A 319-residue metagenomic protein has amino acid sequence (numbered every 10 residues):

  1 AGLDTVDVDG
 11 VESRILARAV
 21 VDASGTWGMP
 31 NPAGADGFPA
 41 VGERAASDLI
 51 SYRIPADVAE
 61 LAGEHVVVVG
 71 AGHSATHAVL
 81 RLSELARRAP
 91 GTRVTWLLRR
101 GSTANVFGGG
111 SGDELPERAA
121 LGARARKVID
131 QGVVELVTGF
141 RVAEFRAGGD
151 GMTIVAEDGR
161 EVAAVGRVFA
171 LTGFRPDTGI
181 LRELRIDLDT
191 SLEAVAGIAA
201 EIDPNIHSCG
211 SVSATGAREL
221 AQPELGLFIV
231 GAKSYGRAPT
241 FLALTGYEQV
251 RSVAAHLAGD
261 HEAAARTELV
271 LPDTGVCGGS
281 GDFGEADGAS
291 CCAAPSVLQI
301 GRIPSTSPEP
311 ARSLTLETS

Functional and structural regions predicted by a protein language model:
A1-E268, D273-G278: Flavin (primarily FAD) cofactor-binding/catalytic cores of flavoenzymes
R182, A263-S319: Phosphate-binding loop/pocket of nucleotide- and phosphate-handling active sites
